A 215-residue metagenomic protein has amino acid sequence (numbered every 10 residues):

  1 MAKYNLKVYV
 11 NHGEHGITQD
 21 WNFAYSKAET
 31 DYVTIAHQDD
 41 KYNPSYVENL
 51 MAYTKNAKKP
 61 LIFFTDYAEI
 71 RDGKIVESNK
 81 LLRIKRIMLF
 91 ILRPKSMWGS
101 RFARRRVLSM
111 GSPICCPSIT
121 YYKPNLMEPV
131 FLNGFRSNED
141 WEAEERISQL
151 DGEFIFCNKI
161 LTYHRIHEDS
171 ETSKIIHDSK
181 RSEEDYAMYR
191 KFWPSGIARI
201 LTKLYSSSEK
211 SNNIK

Functional and structural regions predicted by a protein language model:
M1-V10: Acidic donor-binding segment of Leloir-type glycosyltransferases
N11-A28: Glycine-rich, basic loop-to-helix element that forms the pyrophosphate-binding segment of sugar-nucleotide handling
V33: Short aromatic/hydrophobic "clamp" motif used to bind/position activated sugar donors
H37-K41, D66: The conserved acidic donor/metal-binding loop of glycosyltransferases
S45-I84: Conserved donor NDP-sugar-binding/catalytic core segment of glycosyltransferases
L89-F102, E153-F154, H177-K215: C-terminal, non-catalytic tails of nucleotide-sugar-dependent glycosyltransferases
F90-K180: Conserved nucleotide-sugar donor-binding catalytic segment
